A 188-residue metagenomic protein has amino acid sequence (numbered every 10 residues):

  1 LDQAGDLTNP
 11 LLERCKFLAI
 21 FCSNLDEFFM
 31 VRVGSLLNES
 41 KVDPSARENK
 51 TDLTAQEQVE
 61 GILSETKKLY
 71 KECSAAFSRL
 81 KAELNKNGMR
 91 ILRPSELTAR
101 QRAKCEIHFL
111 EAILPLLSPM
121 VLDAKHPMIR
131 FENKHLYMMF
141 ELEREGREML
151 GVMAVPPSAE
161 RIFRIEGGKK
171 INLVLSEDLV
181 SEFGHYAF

Functional and structural regions predicted by a protein language model:
L1-F188: N-terminal non-catalytic structural scaffold regions of very large proteins
